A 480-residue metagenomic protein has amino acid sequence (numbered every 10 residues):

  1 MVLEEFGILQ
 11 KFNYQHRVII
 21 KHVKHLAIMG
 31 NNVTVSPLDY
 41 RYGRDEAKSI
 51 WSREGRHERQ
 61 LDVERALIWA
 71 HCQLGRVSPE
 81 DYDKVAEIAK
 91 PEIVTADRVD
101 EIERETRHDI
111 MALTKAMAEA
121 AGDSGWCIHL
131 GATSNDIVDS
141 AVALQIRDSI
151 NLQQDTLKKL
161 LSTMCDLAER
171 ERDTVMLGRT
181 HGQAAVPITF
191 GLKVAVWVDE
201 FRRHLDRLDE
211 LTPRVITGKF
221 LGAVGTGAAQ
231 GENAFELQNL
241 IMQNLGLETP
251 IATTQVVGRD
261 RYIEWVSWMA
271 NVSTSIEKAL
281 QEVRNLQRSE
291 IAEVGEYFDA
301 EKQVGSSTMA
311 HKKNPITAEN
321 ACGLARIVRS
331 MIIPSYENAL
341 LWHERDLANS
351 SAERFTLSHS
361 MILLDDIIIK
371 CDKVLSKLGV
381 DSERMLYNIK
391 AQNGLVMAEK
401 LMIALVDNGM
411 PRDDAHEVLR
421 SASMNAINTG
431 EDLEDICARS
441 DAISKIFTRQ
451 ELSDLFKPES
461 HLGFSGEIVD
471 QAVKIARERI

Functional and structural regions predicted by a protein language model:
F6, F12-Y14: Aromatic (phenylalanine/tyrosine) cluster motif
I28-L221, G227-A228, F235-L240, T249 (+4 more regions): A helix-coil-helix interface module used to build multimeric assemblies and to scaffold catalytic/cofactor sites
E169-G191, E293-K312, H343-A352, S376-V396: Glycine-rich cofactor-pocket loops
R261-E293, Q303-S360: A conserved active-site cap/scaffold subdomain adjacent to cofactor or substrate pockets
I327-N408: Long, amphipathic alpha-helical stalk/connector segments used for oligomerization, subunit docking, or mechanical
K377-A442, D470: C-terminal alpha-helical interaction appendages
